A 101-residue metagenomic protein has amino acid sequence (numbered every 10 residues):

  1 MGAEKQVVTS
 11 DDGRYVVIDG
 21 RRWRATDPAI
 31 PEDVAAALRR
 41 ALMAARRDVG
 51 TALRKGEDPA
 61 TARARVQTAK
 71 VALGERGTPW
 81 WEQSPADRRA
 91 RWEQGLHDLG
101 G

Functional and structural regions predicted by a protein language model:
G2-G101: Extended, charge-rich alpha-helical interface modules
